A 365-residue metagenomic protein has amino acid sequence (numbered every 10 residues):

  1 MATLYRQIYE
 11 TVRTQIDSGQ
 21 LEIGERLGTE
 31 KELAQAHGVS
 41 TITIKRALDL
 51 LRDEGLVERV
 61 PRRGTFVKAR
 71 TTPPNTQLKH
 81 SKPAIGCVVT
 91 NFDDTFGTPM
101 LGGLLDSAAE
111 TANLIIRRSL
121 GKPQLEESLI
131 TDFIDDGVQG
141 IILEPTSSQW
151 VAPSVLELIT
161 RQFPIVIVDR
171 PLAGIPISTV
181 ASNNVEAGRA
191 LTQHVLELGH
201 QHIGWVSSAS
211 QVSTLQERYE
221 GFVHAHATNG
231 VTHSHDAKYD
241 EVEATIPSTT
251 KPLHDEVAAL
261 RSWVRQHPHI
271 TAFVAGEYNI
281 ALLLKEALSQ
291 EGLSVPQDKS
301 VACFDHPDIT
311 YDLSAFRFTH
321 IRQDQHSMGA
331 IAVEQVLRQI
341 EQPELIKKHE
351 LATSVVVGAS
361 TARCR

Functional and structural regions predicted by a protein language model:
M1-V39, P74-K79, G103, D135 (+1 more regions): Extreme N-terminal segment that seeds HTH/winged-HTH DNA-binding domains in transcriptional regulators
E10-D17, D49, K68-Q193, E197 (+1 more regions): Alpha-helical recognition/docking segments in bacterial nutrient-uptake and carbohydrate-utilization systems
T11, R261-R365: Flexible loop/turn connectors
Q20-G24, E54-R62, F66-R70: Beta-hairpin "wing" of winged helix-turn-helix
G86-C87, V138-P145, G204-V206, H267-E277 (+1 more regions): Periplasmic-binding protein-like
A108-S119, V223-L253: Short beta-strand elements in bilobed, periplasmic/extracellular small-molecule ligand-binding domains
S178-W205, L253-R261, Q323-E341: Hydrophobic alpha-helical segments within soluble ligand-binding/sensing domains
R189-H233, K347-T361: An alpha-beta-alpha
